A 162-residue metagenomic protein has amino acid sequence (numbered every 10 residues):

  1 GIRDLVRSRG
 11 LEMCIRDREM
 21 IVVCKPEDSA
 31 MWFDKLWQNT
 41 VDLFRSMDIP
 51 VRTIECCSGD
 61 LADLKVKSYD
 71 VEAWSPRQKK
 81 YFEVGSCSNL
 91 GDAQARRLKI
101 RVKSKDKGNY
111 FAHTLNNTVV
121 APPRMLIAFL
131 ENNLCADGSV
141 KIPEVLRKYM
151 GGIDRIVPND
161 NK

Functional and structural regions predicted by a protein language model:
G1-I15: Single conserved hydrophobic/aromatic residue that forms the stacking wall/gate of nucleotide- or nucleobase-binding
E12-K162: TRNA-recognition modules of translation machinery and tRNA-sensing kinases, especially anticodon-binding
